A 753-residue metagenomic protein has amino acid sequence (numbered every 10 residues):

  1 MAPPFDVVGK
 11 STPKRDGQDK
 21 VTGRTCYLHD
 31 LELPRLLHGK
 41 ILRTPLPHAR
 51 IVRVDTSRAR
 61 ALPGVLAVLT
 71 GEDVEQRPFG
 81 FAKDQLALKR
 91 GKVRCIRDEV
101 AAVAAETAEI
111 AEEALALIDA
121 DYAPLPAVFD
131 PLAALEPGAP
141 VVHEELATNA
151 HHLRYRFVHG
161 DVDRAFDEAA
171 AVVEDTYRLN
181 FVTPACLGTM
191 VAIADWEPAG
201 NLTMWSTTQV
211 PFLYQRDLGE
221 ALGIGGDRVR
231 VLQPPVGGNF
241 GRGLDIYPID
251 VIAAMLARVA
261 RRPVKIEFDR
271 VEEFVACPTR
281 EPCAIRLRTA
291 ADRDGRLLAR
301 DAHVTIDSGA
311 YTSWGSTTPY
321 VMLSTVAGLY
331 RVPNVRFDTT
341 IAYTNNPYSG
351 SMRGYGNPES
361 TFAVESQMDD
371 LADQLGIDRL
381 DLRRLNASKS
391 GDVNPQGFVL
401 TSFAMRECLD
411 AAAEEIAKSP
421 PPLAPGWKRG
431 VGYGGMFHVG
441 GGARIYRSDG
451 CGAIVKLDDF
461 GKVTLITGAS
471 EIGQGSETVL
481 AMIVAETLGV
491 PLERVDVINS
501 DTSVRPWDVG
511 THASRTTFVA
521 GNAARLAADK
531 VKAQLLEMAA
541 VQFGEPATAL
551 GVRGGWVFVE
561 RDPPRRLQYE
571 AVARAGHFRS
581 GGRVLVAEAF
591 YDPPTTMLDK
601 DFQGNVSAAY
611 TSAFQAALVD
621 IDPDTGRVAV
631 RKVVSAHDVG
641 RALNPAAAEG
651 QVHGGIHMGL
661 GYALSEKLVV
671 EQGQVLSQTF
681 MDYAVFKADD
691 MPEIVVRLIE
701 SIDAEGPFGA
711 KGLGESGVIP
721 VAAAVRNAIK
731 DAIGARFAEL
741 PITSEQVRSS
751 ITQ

Functional and structural regions predicted by a protein language model:
M1-R154, V172-D175, V259: Flexible, low-hydrophobicity surface segments
K10, D16-D19, N149-A192, P282-S366 (+5 more regions): Glycine-rich loop/linker segments at domain edges
R15-D19, A116-A123, F129, Q209-F212 (+7 more regions): Extended active-site and interfacial segments that coordinate phosphate-rich ligands in large catalytic machineries
A61, G71-V74, G223-R228, R258-I266 (+3 more regions): C-terminal catalytic domains of large/alpha subunits in multi-subunit enzymes
P78-A82, A114-L117, S206, Q215-D217 (+12 more regions): Short acidic, glycine/serine/threonine-rich loops at helix termini
L86, P140-L222, A387-K462, L676-R697: Helix-loop-helix junctions that connect adjacent transmembrane helices in secondary transporters/permeases, recognized
N239-R261, K265-E267, S476-V484: Thiamine diphosphate
G442-R444, S448-R505: Catalytic phosphate/nucleotide-handling subdomain of diverse soluble enzymes
